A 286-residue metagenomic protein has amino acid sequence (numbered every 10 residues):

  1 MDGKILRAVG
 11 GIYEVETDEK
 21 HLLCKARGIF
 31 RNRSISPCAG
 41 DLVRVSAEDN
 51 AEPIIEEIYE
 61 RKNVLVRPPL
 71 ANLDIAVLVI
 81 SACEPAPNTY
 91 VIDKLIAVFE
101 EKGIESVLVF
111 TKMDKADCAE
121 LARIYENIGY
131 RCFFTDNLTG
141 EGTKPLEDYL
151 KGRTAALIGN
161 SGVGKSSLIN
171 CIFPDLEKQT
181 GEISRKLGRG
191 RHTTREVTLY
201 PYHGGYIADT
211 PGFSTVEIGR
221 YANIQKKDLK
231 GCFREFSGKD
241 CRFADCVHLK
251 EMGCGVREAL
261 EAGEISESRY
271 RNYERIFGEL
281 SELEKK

Functional and structural regions predicted by a protein language model:
M1-V9: Structural detector for short beta-strands of small beta-barrel domains
G11, G28, S34-A51, Y59-A76 (+7 more regions): Helix-rich effector regions associated with P-loop NTPase G domains
Y13-T17, C24, V45, I55: SH3/SH3-like beta-barrel fold
I80-T89: Short, glycine-rich nucleotide/cofactor-binding loops
V91-K94: Charged helix-capping and loop-helix junction motifs
K112-V163: Canonical P-loop GTPase G-domain recognition
K165-G181: A conserved segment at the C-terminal end of the G1
